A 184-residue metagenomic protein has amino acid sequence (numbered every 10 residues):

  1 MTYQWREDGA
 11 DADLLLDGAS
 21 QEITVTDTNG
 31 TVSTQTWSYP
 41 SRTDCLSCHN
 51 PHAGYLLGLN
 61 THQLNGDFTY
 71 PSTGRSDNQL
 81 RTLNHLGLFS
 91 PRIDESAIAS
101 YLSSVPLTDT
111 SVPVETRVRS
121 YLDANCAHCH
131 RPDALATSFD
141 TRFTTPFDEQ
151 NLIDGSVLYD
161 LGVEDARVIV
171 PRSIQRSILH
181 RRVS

Functional and structural regions predicted by a protein language model:
M1-S120: Extended surface/linker regions that mediate inter-domain or inter-protein docking in multi-component redox
R42-L57, A124-E149: Periplasmic/extracellular electron-transfer cofactor-ligation site, primarily the c-type cytochrome heme-c attachment
F68-V118, H128-D133, D140-S184: Electron-transfer interface patches adjacent to heme c in soluble/periplasmic c-type cytochromes and di-/multiheme
